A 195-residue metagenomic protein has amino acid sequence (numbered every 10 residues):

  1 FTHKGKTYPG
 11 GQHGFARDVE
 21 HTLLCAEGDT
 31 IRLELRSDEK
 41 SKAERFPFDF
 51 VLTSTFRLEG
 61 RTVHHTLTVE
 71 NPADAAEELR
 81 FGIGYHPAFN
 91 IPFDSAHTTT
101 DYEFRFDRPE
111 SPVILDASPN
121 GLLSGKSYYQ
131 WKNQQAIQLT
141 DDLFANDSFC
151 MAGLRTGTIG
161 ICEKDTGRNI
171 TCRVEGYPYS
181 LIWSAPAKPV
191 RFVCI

Functional and structural regions predicted by a protein language model:
H3-K4: Structural motif
G10-G60: Extended, loop-rich substrate-binding clefts of extracytoplasmic carbohydrate-active enzymes
F15, G82-N90: Histidine-centered catalytic micro-motifs
L24-R32, R57-T62, F93, E163-D165 (+1 more regions): A short, structured loop/turn motif at beta-sheet edges
K40, P72-D74, P92: Short coil/turn motifs at secondary-structure junctions
S54-F56, V63-N71: Short, well-ordered beta-strand segments enriched in hydrophobic/aromatic residues
A76, R80, I91-E175: Active-site/ligand-binding surface loops and adjacent short beta/alpha elements that line catalytic pockets across
R168-I195: Active-site pocket scaffolds in enzymes
